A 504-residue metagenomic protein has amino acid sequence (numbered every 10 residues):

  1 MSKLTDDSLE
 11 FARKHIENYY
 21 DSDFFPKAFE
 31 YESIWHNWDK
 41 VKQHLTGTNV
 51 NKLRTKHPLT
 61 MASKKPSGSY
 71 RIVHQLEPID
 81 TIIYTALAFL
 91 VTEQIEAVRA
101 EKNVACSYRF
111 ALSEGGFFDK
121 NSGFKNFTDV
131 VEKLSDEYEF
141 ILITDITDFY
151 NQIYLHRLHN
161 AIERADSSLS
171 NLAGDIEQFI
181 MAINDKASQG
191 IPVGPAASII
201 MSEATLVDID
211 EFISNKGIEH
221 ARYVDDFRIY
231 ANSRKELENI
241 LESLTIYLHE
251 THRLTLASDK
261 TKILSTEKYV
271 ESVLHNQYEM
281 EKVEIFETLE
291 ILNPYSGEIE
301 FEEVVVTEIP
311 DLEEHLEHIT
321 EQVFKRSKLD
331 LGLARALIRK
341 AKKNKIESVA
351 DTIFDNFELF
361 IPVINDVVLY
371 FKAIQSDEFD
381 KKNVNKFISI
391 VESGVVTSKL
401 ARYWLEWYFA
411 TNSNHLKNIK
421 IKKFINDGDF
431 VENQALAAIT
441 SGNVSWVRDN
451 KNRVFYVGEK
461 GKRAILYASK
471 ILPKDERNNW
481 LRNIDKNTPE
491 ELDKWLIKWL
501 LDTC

Functional and structural regions predicted by a protein language model:
M1-L169, M181-P195: Conserved two-metal-ion catalytic palm core of "right-hand" nucleic acid polymerases, unifying RNA-dependent RNA
I82, R222, M280-I285: Generic structural microfeature
V98-S107, L172-I176, A257-T261, E281: Short, charged hinge/linker segments at domain and secondary-structure junctions
K120-V224, R228-I263, E287-R463, I471-L492 (+1 more regions): Conserved polymerase palm-domain catalytic core
V270-E284: Short, low-order "capping/linker" segments at domain edges
N276-M280, L496-C504: N-terminal non-globular leader segments, chiefly Sec-dependent signal peptides
